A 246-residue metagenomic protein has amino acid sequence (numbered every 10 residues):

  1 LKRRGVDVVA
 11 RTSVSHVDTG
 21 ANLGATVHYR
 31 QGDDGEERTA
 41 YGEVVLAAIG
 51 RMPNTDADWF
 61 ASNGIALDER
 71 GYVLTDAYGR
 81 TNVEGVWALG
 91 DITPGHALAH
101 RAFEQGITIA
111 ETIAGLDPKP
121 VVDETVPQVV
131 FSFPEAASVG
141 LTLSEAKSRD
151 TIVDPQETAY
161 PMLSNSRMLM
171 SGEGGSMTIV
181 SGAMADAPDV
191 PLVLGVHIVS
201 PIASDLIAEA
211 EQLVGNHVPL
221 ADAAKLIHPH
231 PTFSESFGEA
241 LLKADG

Functional and structural regions predicted by a protein language model:
L1-V8: Helical element adjacent to the flavin cofactor pocket in flavoenzyme catalytic cores
A10-L23: A conserved short coil-to-beta-strand element within the FAD-binding core of flavoproteins
A21-L23, D33-E36, M184-V190: Short, solvent-exposed loop/turn segments that connect beta-strands within catalytic domains and beta-strand-rich
Q31, L67, T75, V180-A187: Hydrophobic alpha-helical segments, especially N-terminal targeting/anchoring helices
T39-I113, A208-E209: FAD-site-proximal beta/loop scaffold in flavoenzymes
A66-L67, L116-P127, T151-T158: A short alpha-helix-loop-beta-strand transition element characteristic of N-terminal alpha/beta dinucleotide-binding
L89-E145, H230-G246: A conserved FAD-binding loop/helix module that cradles the flavin
F131-T142, K147-G246: Flexible, glycine-rich terminal cap/loop adjacent to redox cofactors in electron-transfer oxidoreductases
